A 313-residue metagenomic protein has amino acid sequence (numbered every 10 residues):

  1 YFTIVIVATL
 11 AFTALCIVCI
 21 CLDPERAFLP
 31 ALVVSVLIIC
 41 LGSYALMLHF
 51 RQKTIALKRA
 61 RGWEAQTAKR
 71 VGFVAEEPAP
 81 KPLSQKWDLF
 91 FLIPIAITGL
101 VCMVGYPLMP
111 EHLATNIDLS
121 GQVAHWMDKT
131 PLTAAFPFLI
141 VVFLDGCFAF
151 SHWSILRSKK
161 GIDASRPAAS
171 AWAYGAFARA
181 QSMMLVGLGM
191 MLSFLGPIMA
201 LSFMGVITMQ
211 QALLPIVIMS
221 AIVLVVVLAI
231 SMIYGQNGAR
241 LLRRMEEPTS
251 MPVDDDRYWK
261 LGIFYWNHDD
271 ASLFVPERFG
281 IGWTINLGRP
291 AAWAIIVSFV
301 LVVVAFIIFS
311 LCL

Functional and structural regions predicted by a protein language model:
Y1, M103-A134, L273-V275, I281-I285: Active-site and channel-lining beta-strand-loop segments that bind or position nucleotide-derived/phosphorylated
Y1-A11, S84-I93, R179-F194, P290-I296: Select subsegments of transmembrane alpha-helices in polytopic membrane proteins, especially boundary-proximal
Y1-K69, P78-L92, L100-H112, F136-P137 (+2 more regions): Transmembrane-helix bundle segments that line or gate the permeation/cavity pathway in multi-pass membrane proteins
P24-L37, H125-A135, T208-I222: Hydrophobic alpha-helical transmembrane segments
V34-Y44, V142-G146, P215-G235: Alpha-helical membrane-embedded segments
R51, A56, A60-E77, G235-G288: Membrane-proximal soluble regions of multi-pass membrane proteins
K69-K81, V123, P167-S182: Membrane-interface segments at loop-to-transmembrane junctions
V304-L313: Juxtamembrane boundary at the C-terminal end of a transmembrane helix
